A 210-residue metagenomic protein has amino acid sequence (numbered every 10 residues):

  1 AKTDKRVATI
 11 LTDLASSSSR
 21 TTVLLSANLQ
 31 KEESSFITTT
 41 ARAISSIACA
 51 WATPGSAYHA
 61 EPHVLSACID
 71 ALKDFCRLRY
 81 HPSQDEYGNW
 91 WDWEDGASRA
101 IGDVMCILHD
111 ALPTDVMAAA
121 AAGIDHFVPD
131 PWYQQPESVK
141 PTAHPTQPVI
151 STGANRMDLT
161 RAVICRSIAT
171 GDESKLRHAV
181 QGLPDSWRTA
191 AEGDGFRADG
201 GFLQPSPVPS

Functional and structural regions predicted by a protein language model:
A1-L11: Extreme N-terminal leader/anchor segments
L11-S210: Aromatic-lined, polymer-binding surfaces characteristic of secreted/periplasmic polysaccharide-degrading enzymes
